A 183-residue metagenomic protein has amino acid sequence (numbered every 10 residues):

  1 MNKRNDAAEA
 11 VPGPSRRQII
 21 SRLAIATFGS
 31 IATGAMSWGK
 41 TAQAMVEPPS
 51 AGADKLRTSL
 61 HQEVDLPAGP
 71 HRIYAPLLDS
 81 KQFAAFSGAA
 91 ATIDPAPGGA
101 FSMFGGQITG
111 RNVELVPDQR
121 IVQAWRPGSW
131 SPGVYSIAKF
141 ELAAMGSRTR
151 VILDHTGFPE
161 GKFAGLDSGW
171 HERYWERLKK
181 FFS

Functional and structural regions predicted by a protein language model:
M1-S15: N-terminal secretory signal peptides
K3, I20-I31, G157-S183: A conserved amphipathic terminal alpha-helix motif
S21-T92: Hydrophobic ligand-binding cavity/cleft-lining segments
Q62, G110-V113, I137-A143: Hydrophobic/aromatic beta-strand elements that line small-molecule binding cavities or substrate pockets in beta-rich
P67, L115-P117, M145: Structural motif
I73-Y74, F83, F101, N112 (+4 more regions): Hydrophobic pocket/interface hotspot
A85, I93-S129: Glycine-rich portal/gate segments that line the openings of hydrophobic small-molecule binding cavities
W130-R173: Beta-strand/loop substructures that line and gate deep hydrophobic ligand-binding cavities in soluble
